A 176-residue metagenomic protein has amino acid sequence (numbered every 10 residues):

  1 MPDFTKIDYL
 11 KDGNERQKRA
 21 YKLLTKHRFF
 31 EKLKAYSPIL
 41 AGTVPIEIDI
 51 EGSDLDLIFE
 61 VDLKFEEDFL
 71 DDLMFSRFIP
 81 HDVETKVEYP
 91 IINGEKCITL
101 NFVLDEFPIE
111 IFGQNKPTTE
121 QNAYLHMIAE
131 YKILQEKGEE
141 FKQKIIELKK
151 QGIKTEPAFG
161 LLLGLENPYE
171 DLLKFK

Functional and structural regions predicted by a protein language model:
M1-D12, K26, E51, Q143-K144 (+1 more regions): Sequence termini and other peripheral, non-core segments
M1-L40: Helical scaffold of the NTase/Pol beta-like nucleotidyltransferase catalytic core
I7-D12, L33-K34, V61-K64, F141 (+1 more regions): Short acidic/polar alpha-helix capping motifs at helix-coil junctions
H27-D68: Active-site nucleotide-donor binding segment shared across nucleotidyl transfer reactions
K34, I48, I109, Q121-Y124: Hydrophobic N-terminal alpha-helices or hydrophobic patches in metabolic proteins across all domains of life
D68-R77: Short amphipathic alpha-helices in soluble, non-transmembrane regions that often serve as interface/regulatory elements
I79-P117: Conserved catalytic core of two-metal-ion nucleotidyltransferases
F112, P117-K176: Catalytic cores of NTP-dependent nucleotidyl/adenyl transfer enzymes across multiple folds
